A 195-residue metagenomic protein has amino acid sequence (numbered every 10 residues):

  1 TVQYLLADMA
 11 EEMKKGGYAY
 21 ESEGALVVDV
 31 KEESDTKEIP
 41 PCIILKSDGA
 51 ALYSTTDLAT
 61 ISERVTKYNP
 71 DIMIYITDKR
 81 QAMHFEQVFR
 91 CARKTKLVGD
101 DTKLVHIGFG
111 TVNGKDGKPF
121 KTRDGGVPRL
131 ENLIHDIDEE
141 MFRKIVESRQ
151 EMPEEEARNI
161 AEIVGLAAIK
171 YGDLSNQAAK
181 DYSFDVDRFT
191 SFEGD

Functional and structural regions predicted by a protein language model:
T1-G194: Alpha-helical recognition segments enriched in aromatics with Gly/Pro capping that present substrate-recognition
